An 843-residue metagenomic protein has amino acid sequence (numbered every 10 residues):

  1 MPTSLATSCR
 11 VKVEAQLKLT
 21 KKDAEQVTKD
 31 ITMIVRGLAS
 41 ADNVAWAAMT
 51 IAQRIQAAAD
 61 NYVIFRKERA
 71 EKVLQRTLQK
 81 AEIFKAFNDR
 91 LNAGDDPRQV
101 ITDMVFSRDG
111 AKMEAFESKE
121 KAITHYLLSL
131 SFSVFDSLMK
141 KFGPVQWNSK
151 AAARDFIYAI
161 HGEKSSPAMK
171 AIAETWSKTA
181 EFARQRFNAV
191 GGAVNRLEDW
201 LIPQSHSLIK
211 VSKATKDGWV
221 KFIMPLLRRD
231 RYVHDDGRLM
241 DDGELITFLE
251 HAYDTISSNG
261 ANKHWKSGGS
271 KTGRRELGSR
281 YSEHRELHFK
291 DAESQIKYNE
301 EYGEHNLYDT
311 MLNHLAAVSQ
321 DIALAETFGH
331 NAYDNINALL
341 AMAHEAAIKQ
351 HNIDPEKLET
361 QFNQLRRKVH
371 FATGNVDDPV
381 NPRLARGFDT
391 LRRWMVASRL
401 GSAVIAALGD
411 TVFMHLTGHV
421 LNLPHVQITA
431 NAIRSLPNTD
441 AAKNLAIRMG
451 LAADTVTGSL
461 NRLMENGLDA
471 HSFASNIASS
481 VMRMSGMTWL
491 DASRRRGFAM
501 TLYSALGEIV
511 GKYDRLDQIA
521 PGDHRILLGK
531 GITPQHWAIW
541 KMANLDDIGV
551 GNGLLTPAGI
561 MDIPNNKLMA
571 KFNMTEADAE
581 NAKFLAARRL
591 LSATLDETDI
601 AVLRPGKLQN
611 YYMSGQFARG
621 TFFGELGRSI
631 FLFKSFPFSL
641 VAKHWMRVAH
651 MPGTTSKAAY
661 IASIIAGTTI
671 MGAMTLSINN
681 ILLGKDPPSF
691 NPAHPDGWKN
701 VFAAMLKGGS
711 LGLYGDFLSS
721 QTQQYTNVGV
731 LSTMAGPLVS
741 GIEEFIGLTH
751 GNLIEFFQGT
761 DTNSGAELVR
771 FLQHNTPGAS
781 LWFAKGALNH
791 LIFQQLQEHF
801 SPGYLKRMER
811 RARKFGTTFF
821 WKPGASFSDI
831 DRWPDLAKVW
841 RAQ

Functional and structural regions predicted by a protein language model:
P2-F182, P203: Low-complexity, small/polar and acidic-rich linker and loop segments
K141-G243, T411-F413, I447-D454, G458 (+1 more regions): Structured, mid-chain assembly/scaffold modules that mediate subunit interfaces within large macromolecular complexes
W176, S207, V211-V318, I322: Long, charge-dense tracts
V190-S205, V420-R434, R647-T655, L753-S764 (+1 more regions): Short linear, low-complexity motifs centered on an aromatic residue
E286, D291-I405, G409-V701: Hydrophobic, often aromatic-rich secondary-structure segments at membrane interfaces
H644-E767: Short low-complexity linker/loop segments enriched in small residues
I754-Q843: Hydrophobic alpha-helical segments
